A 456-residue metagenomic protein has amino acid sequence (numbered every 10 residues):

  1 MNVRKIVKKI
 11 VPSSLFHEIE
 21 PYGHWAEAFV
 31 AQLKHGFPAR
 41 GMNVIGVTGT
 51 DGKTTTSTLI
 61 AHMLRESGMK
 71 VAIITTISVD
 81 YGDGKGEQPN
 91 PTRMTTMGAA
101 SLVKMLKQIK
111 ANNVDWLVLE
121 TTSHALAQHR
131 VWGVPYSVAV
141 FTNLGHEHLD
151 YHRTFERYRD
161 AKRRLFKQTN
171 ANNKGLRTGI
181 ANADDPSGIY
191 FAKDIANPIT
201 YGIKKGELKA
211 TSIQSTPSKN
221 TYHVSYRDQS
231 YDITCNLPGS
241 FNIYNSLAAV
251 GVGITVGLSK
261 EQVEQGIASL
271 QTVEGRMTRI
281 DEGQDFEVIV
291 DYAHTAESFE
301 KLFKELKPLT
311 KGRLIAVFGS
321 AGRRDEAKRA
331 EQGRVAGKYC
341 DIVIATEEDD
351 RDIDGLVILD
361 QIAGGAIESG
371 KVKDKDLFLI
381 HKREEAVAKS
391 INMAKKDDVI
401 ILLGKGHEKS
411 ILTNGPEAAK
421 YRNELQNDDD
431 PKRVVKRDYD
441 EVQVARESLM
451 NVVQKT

Functional and structural regions predicted by a protein language model:
M1-V11, L15-I19, A248-K260, Q265-G275 (+1 more regions): ATP-dependent carboxylate-amine ligase
N2-A183, I189-A196, L247, G253 (+2 more regions): Phosphate-binding loop of NTP-binding sites
G41-M42, N112, S137-V288, K311 (+2 more regions): Acidic, Mg2+-coordinating active-site environments of NTP-dependent enzymes
T50, T76, N182, I203 (+3 more regions): Cofactor-binding loop segments of dinucleotide-utilizing enzymes, especially the Rossmann-like FAD- and NAD(P)+-binding
G52, M94-M97, H146-E147, S240-F241 (+4 more regions): Glycine-/small-residue-rich active-site loops that bind phosphorylated ligands and cofactors
K70, D115-W116, N197, S259 (+2 more regions): Residue-level detector of anion-binding/catalytic polar loops
T75-S78, V224-D228, G404-G406: Short, small-residue-rich loop/turn micro-motifs
D83-N90, C235, L412-P416: Short acidic, glycine/proline-rich loop/turn micro-motifs
